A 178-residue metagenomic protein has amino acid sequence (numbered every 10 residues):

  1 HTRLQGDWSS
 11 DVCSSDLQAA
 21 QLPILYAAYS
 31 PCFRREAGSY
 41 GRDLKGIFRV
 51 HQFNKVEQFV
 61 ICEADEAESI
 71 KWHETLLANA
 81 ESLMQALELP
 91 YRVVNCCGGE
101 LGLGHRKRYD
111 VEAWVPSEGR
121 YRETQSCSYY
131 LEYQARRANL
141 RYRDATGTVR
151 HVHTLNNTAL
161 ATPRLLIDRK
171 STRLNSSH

Functional and structural regions predicted by a protein language model:
H1-V12, L174-H178: Single conserved hydrophobic/aromatic residue that forms the stacking wall/gate of nucleotide- or nucleobase-binding
S9-R173: TRNA-recognition modules of translation machinery and tRNA-sensing kinases, especially anticodon-binding
